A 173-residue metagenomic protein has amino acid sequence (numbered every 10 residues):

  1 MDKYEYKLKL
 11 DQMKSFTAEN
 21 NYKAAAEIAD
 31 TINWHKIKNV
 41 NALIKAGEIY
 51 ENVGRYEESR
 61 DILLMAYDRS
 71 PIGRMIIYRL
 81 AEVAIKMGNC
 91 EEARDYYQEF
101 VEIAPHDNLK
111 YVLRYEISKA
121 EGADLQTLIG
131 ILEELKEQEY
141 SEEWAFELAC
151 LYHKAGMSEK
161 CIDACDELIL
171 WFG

Functional and structural regions predicted by a protein language model:
K7, V40-N41, M75, L109 (+1 more regions): Start-of-helix register in tetratricopeptide repeats
Q12, A46, L80, R114-Y115 (+2 more regions): Structural register within alpha-helical repeat arrays
F16, Y50, A84, S118-K119 (+1 more regions): Residue at a conserved register position within TPR or TPR-like alpha-solenoid repeats
E19, V53, M87, E121-G122 (+1 more regions): Structural motif corresponding to the intra-repeat A-B loop/turn of tetratricopeptide repeats
Y22, Y56, C90, D124-L125 (+1 more regions): TPR-repeat structural position
A25, S59, A93, T127-L128 (+1 more regions): Single-residue signature of alpha-solenoid repeat helices
T31-W34, L64-D68, E99-E102, E133-E137 (+1 more regions): Conserved structural position within tetratricopeptide repeats
I37, P71, P105, E139-Y140: Short coil turns that delineate tetratricopeptide repeat
